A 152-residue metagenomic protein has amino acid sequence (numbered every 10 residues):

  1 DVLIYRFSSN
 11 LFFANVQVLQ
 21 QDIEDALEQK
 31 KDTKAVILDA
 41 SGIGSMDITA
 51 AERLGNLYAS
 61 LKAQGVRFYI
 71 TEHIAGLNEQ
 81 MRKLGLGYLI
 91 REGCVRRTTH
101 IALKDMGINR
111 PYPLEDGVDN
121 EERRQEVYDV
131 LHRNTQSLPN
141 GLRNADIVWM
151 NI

Functional and structural regions predicted by a protein language model:
D1-I152: Structured cytosolic domains appended to multi-pass membrane proteins
